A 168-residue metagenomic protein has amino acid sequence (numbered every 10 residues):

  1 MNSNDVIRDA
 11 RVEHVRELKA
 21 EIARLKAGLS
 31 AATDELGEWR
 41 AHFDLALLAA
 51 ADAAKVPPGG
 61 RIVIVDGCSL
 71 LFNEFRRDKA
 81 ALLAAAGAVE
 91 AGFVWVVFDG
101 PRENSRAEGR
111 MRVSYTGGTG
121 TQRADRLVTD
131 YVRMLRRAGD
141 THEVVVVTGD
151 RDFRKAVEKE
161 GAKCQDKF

Functional and structural regions predicted by a protein language model:
M1-I7: Acidic, Ser/Thr/Pro-rich intrinsically disordered low-complexity regions
A10, R16-E17, R24, V56-I64 (+1 more regions): Nuclease catalytic cores that cleave nucleic-acid phosphodiester bonds, predominantly acidic two-metal-ion
A32-G59: Acidic, polar low-complexity linker/tail segments
